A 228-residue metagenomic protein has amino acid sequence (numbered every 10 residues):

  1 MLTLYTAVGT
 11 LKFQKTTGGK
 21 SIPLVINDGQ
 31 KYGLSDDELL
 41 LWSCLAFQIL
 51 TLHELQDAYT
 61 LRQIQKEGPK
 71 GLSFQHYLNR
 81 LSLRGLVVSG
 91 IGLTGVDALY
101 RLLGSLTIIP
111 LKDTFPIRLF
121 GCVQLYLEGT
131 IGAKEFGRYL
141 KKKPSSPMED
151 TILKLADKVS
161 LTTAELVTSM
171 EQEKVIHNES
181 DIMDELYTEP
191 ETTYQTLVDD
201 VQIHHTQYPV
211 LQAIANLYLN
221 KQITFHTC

Functional and structural regions predicted by a protein language model:
M1-G18, V88-S89: N-terminal leader segment of winged-helix/HTH proteins
T6, Q14-K15, L24, P69-K70 (+1 more regions): Short amphipathic alpha-helical surface micro-motifs
K12-F13, I26-Q30, G137-Y139: Short, flexible segments with low predicted structural confidence
K20-V25, G29, L34: A short, structured beta-strand/loop element
Y32-C228: Long, charge-rich, low-complexity alpha-helical segments
